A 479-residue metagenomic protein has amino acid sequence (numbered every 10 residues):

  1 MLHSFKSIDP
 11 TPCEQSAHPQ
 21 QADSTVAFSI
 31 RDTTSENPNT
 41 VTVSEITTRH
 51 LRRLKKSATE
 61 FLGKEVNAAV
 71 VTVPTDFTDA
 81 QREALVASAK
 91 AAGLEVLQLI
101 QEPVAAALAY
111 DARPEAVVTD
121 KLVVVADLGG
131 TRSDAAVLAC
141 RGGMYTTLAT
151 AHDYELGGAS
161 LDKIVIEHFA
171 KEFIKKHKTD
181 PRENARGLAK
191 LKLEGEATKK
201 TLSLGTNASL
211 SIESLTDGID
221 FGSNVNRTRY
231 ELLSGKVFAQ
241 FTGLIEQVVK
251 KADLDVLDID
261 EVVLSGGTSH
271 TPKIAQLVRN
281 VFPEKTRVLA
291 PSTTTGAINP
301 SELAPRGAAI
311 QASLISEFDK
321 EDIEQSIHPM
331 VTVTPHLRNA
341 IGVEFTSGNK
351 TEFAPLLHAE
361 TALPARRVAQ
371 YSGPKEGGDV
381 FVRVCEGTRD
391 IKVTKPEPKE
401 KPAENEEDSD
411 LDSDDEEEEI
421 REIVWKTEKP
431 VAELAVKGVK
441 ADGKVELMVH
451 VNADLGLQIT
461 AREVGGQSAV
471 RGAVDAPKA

Functional and structural regions predicted by a protein language model:
M1-P12, A17-Q20, T33-T40, S44 (+2 more regions): Oxyanion-binding/catalytic loops of NTP- or PPi-dependent enzymes
V26-D32: Generic recognition of long tandem-repeat/solenoid scaffolds
